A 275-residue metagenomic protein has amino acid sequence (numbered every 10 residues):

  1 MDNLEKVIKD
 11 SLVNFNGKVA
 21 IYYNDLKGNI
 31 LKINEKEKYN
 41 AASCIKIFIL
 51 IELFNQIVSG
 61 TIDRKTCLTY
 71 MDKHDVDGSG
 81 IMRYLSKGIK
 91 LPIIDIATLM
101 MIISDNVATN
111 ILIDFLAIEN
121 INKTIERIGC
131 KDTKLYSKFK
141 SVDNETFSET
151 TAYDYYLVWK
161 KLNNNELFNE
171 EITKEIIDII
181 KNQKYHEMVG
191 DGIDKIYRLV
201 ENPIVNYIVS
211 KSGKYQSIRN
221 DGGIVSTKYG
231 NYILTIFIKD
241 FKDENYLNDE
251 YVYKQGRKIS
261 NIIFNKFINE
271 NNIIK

Functional and structural regions predicted by a protein language model:
M1-S11, F15, I30-L31, E166-G192 (+2 more regions): Structured C-terminal helix/loop/strand segments within mature extracytoplasmic catalytic/sensor domains
N16-K38: Short, conserved catalytic-motif segment at the N-terminal edge
K18, I111-L167: Mid-domain, small-residue-enriched loop/turn segments at the edges of structured enzyme/sensor domains
I33-N40, S86, I93, N144-E145 (+1 more regions): A short glycine/serine-rich beta->alpha loop
N40-L68, L234: Active-site SXXK
I51-S59, I102, D114, L157-N164 (+2 more regions): Short glycine/serine- and small hydrophobic-enriched flexible loop segments
S59-L85: Short, glycine/proline-biased beta-turn/loop segments that scaffold the active-site neighborhood
D75-N110, S148: Conserved catalytic neighborhood of penicillin-recognizing serine enzymes
